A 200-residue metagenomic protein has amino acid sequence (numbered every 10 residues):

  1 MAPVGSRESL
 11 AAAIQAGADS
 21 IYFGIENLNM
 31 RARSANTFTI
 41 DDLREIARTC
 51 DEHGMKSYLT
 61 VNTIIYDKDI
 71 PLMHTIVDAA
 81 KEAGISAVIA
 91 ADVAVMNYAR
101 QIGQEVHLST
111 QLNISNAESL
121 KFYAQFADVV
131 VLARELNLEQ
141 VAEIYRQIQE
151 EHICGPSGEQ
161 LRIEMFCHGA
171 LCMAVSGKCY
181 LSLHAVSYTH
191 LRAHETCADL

Functional and structural regions predicted by a protein language model:
M1-A2, I21-F23, S57-V61, V88-A90 (+3 more regions): Hydrophobic faces of well-ordered beta-strands that scaffold small-molecule active sites in alpha/beta enzyme cores
M1-S20: N-terminal basic/disordered segments at the start of proteins
A13, D92, Y123, M165: Conserved, mostly hydrophobic/aromatic
Y22-I40, V61-D67: Glycine-rich, proline-tolerant flexible connector loops at the mouths of alpha/beta enzymes
A35-L43, V93-A99, L136-Q149: Active-site-adjacent beta->alpha loops and helix N-cap segments on the catalytic face of soluble alpha/beta enzymes
T39-S57, E150-G158: Alpha-helix-loop-beta-strand connector modules within alpha/beta enzyme cores
M55, T60-F122: N-terminal active-site wall of soluble small-molecule enzyme domains
T189-T196: Conserved small/polar residues in nucleotide/adenosyl-binding loops
